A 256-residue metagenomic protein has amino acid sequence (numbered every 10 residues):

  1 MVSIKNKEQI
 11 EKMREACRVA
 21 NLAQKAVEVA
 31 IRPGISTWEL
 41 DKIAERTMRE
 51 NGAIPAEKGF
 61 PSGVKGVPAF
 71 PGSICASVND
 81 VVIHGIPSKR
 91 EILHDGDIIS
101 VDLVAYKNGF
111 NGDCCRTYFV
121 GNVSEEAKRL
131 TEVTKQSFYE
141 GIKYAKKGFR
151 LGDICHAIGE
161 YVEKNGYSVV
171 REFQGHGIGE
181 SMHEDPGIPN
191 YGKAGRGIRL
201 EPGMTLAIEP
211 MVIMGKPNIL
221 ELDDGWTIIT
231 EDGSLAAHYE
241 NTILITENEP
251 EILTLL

Functional and structural regions predicted by a protein language model:
M1-L256: Active-site neighborhoods and metal-handling regions in enzymes and metal-associated proteins
